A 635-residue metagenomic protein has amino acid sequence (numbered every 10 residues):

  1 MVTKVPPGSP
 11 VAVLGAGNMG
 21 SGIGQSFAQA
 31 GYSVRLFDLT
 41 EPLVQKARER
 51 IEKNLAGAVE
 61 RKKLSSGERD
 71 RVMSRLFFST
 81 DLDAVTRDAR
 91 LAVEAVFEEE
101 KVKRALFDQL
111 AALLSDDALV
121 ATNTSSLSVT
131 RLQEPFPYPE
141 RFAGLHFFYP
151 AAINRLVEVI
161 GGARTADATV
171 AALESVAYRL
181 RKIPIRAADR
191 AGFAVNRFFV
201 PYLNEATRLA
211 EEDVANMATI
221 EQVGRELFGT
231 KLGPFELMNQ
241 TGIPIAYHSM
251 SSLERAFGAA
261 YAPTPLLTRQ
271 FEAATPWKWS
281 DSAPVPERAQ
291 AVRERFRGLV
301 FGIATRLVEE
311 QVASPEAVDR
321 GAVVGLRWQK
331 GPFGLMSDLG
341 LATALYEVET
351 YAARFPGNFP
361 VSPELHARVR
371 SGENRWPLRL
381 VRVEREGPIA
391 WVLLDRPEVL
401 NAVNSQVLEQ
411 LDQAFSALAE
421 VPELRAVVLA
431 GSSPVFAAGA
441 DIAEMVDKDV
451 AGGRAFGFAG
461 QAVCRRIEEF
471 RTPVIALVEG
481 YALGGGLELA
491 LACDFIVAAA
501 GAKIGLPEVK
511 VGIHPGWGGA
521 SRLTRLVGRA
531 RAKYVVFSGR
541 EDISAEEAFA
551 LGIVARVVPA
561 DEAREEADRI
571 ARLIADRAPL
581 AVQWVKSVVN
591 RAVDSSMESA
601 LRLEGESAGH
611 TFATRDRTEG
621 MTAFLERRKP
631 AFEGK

Functional and structural regions predicted by a protein language model:
M1-G387, R602-E606, A623: N-terminal glycine-rich phosphate-binding loop for ADP-containing cofactors
S21, S405, L487: Residues forming the Rossmann-fold NAD(P)(H) cofactor-binding site
D83-R87, I467, A490: A short, aliphatic-rich alpha-helical micro-motif
V96-F97, S125, R396, E479 (+1 more regions): Short glycine-/small-residue-rich Rossmann-like dinucleotide-binding loops
I153-V157, G161-I183, A187, V214 (+4 more regions): Crotonase-fold acyl-CoA enzyme core
S371-S432, A451, A455-F458, R465: Conserved CoA-thioester-binding segment of acyl-CoA-metabolizing enzymes
V392, L429, D441, L489-A490 (+3 more regions): Hydrophobic/aromatic residues within transmembrane alpha-helices of multi-pass small-molecule transporters
G431-R466, A482, G512, S596: Glycine- (often His-adjacent) and acidic-residue-rich active-site loop that binds/positions the CoA thioester
